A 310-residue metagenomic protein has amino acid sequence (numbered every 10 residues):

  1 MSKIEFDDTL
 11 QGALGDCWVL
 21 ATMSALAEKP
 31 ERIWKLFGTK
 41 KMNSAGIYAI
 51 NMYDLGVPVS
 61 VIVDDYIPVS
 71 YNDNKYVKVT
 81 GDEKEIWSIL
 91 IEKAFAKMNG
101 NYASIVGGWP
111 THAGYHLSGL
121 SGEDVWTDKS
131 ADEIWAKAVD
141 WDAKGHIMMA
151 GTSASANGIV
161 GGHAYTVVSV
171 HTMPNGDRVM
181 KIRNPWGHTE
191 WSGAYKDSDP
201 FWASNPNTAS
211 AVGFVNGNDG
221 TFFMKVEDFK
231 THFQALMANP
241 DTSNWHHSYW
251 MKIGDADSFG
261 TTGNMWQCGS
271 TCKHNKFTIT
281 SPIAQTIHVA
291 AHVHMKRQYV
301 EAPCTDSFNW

Functional and structural regions predicted by a protein language model:
M1-W310: Accessory/interaction modules and long regulatory regions
